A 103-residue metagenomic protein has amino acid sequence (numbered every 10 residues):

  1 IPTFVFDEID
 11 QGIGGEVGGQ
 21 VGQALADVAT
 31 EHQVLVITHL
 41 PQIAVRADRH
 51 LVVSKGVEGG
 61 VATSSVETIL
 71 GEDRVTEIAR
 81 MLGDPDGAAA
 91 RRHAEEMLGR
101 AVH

Functional and structural regions predicted by a protein language model:
I1-F4, V28: GG-anchored amphipathic helix commonly corresponding to the ABC/SMC/Rad50 NBD signature/C-loop
D7-E8: Walker B catalytic acidic pair
E16-H103: C-terminal lobe/lid and adjacent interdomain/linker elements of RecA-like ASCE P-loop ATPase modules
